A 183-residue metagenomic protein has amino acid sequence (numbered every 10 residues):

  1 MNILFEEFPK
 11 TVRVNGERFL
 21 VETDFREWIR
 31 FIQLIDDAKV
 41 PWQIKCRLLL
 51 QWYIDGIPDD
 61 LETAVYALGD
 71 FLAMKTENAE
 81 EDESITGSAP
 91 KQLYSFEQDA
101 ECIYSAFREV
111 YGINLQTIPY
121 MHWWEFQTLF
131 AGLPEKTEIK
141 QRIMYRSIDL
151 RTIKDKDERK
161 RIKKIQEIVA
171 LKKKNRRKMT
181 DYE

Functional and structural regions predicted by a protein language model:
M1-L20, R26, D36-V40, R47-E183: Charged interaction scaffolds used for protein-protein
Q33: Short conserved micro-motifs at the rims of enzyme active sites and ligand-binding pockets
